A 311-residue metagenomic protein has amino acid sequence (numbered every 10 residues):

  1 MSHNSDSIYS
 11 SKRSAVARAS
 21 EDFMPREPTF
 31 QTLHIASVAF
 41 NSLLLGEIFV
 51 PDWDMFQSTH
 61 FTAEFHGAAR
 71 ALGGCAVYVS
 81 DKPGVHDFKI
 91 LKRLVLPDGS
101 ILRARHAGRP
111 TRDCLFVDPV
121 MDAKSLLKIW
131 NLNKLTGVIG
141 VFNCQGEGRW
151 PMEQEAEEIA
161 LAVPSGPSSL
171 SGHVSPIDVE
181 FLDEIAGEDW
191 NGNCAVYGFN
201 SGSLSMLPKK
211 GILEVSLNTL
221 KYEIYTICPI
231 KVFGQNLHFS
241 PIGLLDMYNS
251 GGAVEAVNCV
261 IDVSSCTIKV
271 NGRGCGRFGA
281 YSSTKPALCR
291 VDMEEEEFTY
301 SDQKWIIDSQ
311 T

Functional and structural regions predicted by a protein language model:
M1-F88, H106-K124, N131: Glycan-recognition surfaces
Q57-H60, K82-G84, L91, R149-Q154 (+3 more regions): Short conserved micro-motifs at the rims of enzyme active sites and ligand-binding pockets
R70-G73, Y78, F116-E188, K221-N236 (+1 more regions): Carbohydrate-binding surface patches
D87, L96-P97, V138: Membrane-proximal termini and loops of membrane proteins
K92-R105, P164-P167: Eukaryote-specific, cytoplasm-facing alpha-helical/coiled-coil scaffolding segments in long proteins
N191-I212, R290-Q310: Solvent-exposed beta-strand/loop surfaces of large extracellular or lumenal domains
P208-I212, L217-Y225, R273-C275, D302: Solvent-exposed, conformationally flexible loop/turn segments
